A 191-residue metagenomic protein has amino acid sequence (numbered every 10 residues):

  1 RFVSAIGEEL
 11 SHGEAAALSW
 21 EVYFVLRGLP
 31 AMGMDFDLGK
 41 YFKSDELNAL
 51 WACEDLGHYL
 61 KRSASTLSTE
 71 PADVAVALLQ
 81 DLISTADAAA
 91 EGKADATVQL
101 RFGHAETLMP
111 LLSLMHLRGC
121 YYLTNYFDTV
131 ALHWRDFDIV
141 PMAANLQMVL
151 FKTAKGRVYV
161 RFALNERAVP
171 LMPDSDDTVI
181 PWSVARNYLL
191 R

Functional and structural regions predicted by a protein language model:
R1-Q99, G103-R191: Signature for phosphate-centric chemistry
